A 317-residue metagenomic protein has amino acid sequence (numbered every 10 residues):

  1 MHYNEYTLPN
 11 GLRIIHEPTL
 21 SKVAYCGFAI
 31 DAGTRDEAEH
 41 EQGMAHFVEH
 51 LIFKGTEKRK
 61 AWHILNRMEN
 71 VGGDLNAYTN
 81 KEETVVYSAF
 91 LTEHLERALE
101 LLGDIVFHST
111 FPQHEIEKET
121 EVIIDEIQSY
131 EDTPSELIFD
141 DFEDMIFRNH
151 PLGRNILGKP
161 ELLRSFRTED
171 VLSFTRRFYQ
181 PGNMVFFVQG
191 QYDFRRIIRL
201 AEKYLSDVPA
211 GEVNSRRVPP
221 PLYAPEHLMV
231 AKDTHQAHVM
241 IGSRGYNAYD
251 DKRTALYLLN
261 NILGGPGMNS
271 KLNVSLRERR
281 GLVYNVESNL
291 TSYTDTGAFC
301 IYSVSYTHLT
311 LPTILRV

Functional and structural regions predicted by a protein language model:
M1-V23: N- or domain-start disorder-to-order transition segments that initiate the globular core
L12, L20-K22, T34, E57 (+3 more regions): Residues that cap or initiate secondary-structure elements
I14, H63-P219, M229, T234 (+3 more regions): Charge-rich, well-structured scaffold segments of protease-associated domains
P18-L20, G27-A29, E212-S270: His/Glu-based metal-binding/catalytic segments typifying zinc-dependent metallopeptidases
P18-M68, Y179, D251-G264, K271-L276: Active/ligand-binding-proximal structured segments within catalytic/core domains that scaffold catalytic residues
H46, H50, H150, H238 (+1 more regions): Histidine-centered active-site/metal-ligand motif
H308-V317: Single conserved hydrophobic/aromatic residue that forms the stacking wall/gate of nucleotide- or nucleobase-binding
